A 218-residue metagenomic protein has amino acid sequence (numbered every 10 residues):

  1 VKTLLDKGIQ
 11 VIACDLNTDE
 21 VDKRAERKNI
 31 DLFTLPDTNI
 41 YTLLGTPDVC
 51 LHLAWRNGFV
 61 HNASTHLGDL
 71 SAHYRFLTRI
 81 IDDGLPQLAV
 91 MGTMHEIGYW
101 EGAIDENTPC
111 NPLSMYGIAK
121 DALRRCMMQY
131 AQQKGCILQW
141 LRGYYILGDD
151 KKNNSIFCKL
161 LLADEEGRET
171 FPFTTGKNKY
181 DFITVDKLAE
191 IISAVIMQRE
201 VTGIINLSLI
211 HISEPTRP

Functional and structural regions predicted by a protein language model:
V1-V49: N-terminal Rossmann/SDR dinucleotide-binding element
C14, C50-L53, L88-M94, L141-G143: SDR active-site strand-loop-helix element
T34-L70: NAD(P)H-binding glycine-rich loop region in Rossmannoid oxidoreductase-like domains and their noncatalytic homologs
R75-M115: Conserved Rossmann-fold NAD(P)-dependent oxidoreductase catalytic core, especially the SDR/UDP-sugar
A119: Active-site helix of classical SDR
R125-K179, V185, S193-A194: NAD(P)-dependent short-chain dehydrogenase/reductase
Y145-I146, F171-P172, I192, E200-H211: A recurrent short beta-strand within the Rossmann-like NAD(P)-dependent oxidoreductase core
I210-P218: Residue-level detector of conserved catalytic or cofactor/ligand-binding positions in enzyme active sites
